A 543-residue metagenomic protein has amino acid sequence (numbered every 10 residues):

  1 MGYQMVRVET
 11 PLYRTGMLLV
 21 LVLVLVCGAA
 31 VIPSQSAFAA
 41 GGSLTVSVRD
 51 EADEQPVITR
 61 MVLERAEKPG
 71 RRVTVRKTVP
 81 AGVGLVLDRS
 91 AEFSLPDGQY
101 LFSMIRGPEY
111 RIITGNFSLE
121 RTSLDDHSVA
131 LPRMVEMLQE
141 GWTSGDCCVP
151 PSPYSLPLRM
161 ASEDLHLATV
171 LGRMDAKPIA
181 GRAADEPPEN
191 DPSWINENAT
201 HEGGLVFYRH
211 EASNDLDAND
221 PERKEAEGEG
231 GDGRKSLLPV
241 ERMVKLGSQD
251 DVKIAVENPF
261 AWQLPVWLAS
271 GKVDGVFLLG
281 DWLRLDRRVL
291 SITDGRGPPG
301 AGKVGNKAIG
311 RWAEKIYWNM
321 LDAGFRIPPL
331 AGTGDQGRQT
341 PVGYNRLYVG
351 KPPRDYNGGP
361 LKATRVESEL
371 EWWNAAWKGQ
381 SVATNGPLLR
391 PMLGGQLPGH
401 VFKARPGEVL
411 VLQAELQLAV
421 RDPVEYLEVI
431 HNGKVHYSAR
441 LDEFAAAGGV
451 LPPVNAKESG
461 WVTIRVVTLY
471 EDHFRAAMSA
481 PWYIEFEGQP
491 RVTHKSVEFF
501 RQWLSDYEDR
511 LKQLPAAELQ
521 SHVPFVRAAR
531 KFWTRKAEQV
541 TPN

Functional and structural regions predicted by a protein language model:
M1-R14: N-terminal secretory signal peptides that target proteins for export/translocation
G16-P33: Bacterial N-terminal signal peptides
G41, E51-A66, R76-G82, S90 (+6 more regions): C-terminal functional module detector
I58-R72, V276, D281-L285: Short, solvent-exposed beta-strand-terminating loops
V73-R89, D294-G302: Surface-exposed acidic, glycine/proline-enriched linker/cap segments that occur as 15-30-residue helix-coil
L124-G172, H494-L504, E508-L511: An acidic-aromatic substrate-binding cleft motif
W142, D146-P329, T333, R338-Q339: Catalytic cores of extracellular degradative/oxidative enzymes
